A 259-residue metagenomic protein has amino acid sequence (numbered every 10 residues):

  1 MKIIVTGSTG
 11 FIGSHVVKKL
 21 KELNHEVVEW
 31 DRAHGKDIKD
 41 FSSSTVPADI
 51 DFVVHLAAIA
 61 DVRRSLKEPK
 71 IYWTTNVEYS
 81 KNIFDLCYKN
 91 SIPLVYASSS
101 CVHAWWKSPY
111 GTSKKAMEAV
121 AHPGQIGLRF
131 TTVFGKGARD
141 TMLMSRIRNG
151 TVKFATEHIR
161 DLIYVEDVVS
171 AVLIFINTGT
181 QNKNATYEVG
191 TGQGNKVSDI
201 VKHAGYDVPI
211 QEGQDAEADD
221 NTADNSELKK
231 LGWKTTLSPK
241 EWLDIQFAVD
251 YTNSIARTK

Functional and structural regions predicted by a protein language model:
I3-L23: N-terminal Rossmann NAD(P)H-binding glycine-rich loop of SDR-like oxidoreductase domains
V27-S44: Adenosine-cofactor binding site in Rossmann-like domains, unifying the SAM/SAH pocket of S-adenosylmethionine-dependent
S42-T75, L86: NAD(P)H-binding glycine-rich loop region in Rossmannoid oxidoreductase-like domains and their noncatalytic homologs
K81-G111, I126: Conserved Rossmann-fold NAD(P)-dependent oxidoreductase catalytic core, especially the SDR/UDP-sugar
K107-G111, K115, A119-V169, L173 (+1 more regions): NAD(P)-dependent short-chain dehydrogenase/reductase
T132-V133, K153, E157, V172 (+3 more regions): A recurrent short beta-strand within the Rossmann-like NAD(P)-dependent oxidoreductase core
N184-Y187, N195-K202, Y206-N225: C-terminal "lid/loop" region of Rossmann-like NAD(P)-dependent oxidoreductases
S238-K259: Amphipathic terminal alpha-helices
